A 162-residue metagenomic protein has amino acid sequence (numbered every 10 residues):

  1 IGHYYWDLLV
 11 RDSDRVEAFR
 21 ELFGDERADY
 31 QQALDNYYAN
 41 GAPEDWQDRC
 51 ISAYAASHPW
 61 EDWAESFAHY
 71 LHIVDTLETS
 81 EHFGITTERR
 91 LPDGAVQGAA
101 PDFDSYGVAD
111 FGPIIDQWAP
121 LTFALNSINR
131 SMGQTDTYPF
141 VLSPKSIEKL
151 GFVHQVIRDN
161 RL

Functional and structural regions predicted by a protein language model:
I1-R11, A64: Active-site recognition of the HExxH zinc-binding catalytic motif
D7-Y38: Post-HEXXH active-site segment of zinc metalloproteases
Q32-D45, V96-Q97: Active-site-adjacent bridging/hinge elements
I51: Long C-terminal interaction/binding lobes of large macromolecular proteins
Y54-L162: Pan-zinc metallopeptidase signature
